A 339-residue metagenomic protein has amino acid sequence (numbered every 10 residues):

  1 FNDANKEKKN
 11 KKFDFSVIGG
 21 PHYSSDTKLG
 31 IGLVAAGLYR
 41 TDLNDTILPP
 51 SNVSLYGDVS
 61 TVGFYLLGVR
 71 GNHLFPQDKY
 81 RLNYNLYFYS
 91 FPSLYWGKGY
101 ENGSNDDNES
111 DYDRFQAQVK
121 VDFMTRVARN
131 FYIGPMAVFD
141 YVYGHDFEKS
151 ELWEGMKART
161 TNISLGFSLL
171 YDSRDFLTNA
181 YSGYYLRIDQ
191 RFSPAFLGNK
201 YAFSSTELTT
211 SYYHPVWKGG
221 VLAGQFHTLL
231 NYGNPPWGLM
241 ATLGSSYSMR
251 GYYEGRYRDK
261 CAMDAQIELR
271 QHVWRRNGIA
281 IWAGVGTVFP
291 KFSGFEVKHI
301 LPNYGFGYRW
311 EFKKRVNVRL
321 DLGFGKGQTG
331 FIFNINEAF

Functional and structural regions predicted by a protein language model:
E7-S16, H22-K157, N317, G323-F339: Gram-negative/organellar outer-membrane beta-barrel architecture
D14-S16, G30, F64-L66, R114-Q118 (+7 more regions): Transmembrane beta-barrel architecture of outer-membrane proteins
V17-G19, A35, V53-G57, L82-L86 (+9 more regions): Membrane-embedded beta-strand positions of outer-membrane beta-barrel proteins
D42-N44, D78-L82, R129-I133, F176-T178 (+4 more regions): Repeated loop/turn-to-beta-strand initiation elements of outer-membrane beta-barrel proteins
S54-Y56, G103-E109, S150-M156, F192-G198 (+2 more regions): Extracellular loop and loop/strand-boundary signature of outer-membrane beta-barrel proteins
L165-L170, R174-H272: C-terminal outer-membrane beta-barrel translocator/porin domains of Gram-negative envelope proteins and their
G166-F167, F306-F312, Q328-F339: Outer-membrane beta-barrel "beta-signal"
N231-R319: Outer membrane beta-barrel transmembrane domains
